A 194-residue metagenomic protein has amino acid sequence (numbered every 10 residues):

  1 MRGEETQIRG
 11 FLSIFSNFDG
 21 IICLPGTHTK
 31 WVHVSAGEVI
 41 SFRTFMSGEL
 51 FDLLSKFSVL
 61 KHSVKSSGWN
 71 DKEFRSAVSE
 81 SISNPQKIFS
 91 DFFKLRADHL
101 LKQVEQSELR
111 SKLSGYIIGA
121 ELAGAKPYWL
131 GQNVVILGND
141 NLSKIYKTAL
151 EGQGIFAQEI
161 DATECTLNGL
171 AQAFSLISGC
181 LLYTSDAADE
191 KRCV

Functional and structural regions predicted by a protein language model:
M1-I21, P25, K30-S81: Glycine-rich phosphate-binding loop plus the immediately following alpha-helix
R2, T6, F45, E49 (+5 more regions): Conserved active-site and cofactor/substrate-binding residues in soluble primary-metabolism enzymes
S81-L122: Adenine-nucleotide phosphate-binding core of ATP-dependent small-molecule kinases
G131-A149: Glycine-rich phosphate-binding loops at beta-strand->alpha-helix junctions
Q158-L182: Glycine-rich phosphate-binding/hydrolytic loop that grips phosphoryl groups
Y183-A188: Conserved small/polar residues in nucleotide/adenosyl-binding loops
